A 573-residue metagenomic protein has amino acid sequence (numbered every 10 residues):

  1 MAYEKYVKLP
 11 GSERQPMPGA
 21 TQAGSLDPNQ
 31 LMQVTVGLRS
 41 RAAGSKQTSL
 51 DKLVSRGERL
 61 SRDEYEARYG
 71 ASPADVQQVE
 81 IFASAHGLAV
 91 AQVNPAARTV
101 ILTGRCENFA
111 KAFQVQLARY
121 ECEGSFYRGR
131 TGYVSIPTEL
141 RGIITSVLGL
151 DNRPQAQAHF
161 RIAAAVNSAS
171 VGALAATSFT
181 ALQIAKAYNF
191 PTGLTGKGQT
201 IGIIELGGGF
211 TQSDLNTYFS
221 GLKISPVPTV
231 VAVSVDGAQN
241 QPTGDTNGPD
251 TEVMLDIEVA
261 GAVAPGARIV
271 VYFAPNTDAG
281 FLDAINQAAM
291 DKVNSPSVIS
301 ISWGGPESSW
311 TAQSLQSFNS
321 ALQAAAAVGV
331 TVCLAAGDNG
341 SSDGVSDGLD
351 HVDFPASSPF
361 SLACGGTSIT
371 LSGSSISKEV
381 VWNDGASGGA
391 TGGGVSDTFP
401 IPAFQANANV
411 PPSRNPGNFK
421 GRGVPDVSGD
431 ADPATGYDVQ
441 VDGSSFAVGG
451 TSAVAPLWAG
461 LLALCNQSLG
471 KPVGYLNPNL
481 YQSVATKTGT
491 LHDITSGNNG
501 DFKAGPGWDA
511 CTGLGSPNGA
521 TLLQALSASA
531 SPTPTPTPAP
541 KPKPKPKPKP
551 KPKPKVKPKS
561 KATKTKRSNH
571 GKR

Functional and structural regions predicted by a protein language model:
M1-A2, R573: Sec-dependent, cleavable N-terminal signal peptides
A2-V93, I101, C106-G366, T391 (+5 more regions): Substrate-binding/charge-relay-adjacent region of secreted/lumenal peptidase catalytic domains
S368, P412-N415, L462, N466-A510 (+2 more regions): An often Trp-containing, charged/polar helix-loop segment at the C-terminal end of enzyme catalytic cores
T370-S377: Short acidic, Gly/Pro-enriched loop/turn segments at secondary-structure junctions
G507, Q524-P536: Low-complexity, Gly/Ser/Thr/Pro-rich intrinsically disordered linker/tail segments
S531-R573: Ser/Thr/Gly/Pro-rich low-complexity, disordered linker/stalk segments of secreted and cell-surface proteins
